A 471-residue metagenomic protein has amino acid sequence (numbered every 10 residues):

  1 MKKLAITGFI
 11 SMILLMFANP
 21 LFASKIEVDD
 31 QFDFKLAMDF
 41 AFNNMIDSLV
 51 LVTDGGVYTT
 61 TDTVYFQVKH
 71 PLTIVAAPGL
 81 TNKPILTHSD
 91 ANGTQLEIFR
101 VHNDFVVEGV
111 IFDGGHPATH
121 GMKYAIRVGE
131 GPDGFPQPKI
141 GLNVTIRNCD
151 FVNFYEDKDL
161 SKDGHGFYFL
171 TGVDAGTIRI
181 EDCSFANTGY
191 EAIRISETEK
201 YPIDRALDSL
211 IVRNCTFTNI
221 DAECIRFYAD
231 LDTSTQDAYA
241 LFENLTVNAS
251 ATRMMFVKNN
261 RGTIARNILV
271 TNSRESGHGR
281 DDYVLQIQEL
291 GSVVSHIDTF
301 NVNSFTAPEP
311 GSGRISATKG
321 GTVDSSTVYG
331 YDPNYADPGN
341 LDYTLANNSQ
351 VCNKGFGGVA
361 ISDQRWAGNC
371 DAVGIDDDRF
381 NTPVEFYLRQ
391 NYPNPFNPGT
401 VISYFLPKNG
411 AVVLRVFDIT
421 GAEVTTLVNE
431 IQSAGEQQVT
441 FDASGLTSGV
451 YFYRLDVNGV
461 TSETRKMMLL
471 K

Functional and structural regions predicted by a protein language model:
F17-A23: Sec/Tat signal peptide C-region and signal peptidase I cleavage site
A23-T53, V57, Y65, S349-N353: Acidic Gly/Asp/Thr-rich repetitive segments characteristic of extracellular carbohydrate-active and adhesion proteins
V57-T60, Y65, K69-Y124, F154-Y155 (+2 more regions): Right-handed parallel beta-helix/beta-spiral solenoid domain characteristic of secreted/periplasmic
D62, T87-F99, A118-Q137, D157-V173 (+5 more regions): Extracellular beta-strand/beta-solenoid scaffold signature
N103-G114, P138-E156, D174-R194, Y201-R226 (+5 more regions): Right-handed parallel beta-helix
T322-N369: C-terminal accessory segments
G368-R379: Short, compositionally biased serine/threonine- and acidic-rich segments at solvent-exposed termini, linkers, or domain
R379-Y392, F396-K471: C-terminal outer-membrane/trafficking sorting elements
